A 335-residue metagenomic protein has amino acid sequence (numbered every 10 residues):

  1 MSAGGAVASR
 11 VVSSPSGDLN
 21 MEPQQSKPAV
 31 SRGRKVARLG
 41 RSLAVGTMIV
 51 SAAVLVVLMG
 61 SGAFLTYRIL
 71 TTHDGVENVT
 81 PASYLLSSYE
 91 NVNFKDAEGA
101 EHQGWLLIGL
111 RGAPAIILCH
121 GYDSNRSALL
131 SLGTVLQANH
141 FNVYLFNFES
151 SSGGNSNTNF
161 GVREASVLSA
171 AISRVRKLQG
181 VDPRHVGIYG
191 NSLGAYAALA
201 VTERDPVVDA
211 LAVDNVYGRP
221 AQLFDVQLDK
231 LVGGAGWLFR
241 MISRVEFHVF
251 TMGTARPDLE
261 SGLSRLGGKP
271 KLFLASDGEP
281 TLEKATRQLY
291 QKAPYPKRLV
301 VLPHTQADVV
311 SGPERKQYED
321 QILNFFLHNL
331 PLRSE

Functional and structural regions predicted by a protein language model:
V11, L39-K95: An N-terminal hydrophobic leader/cap segment in hydrolases
F94, Q103-W105, V249-S334: Serine-hydrolase catalytic core
A113-G121: Short beta-strand element of the alpha/beta-hydrolase
G133-N155: Conserved alpha/beta-hydrolase
T158-Q179: Alpha/beta-hydrolase active-site loop
G180-S192: Alpha/beta-hydrolase fold nucleophile elbow
G190-A200: Glycine-rich nucleophile elbow surrounding the catalytic serine of serine-hydrolase chemistry
A200-M252, S264, P270, K284: Hydrolase active-site cap/lid region
